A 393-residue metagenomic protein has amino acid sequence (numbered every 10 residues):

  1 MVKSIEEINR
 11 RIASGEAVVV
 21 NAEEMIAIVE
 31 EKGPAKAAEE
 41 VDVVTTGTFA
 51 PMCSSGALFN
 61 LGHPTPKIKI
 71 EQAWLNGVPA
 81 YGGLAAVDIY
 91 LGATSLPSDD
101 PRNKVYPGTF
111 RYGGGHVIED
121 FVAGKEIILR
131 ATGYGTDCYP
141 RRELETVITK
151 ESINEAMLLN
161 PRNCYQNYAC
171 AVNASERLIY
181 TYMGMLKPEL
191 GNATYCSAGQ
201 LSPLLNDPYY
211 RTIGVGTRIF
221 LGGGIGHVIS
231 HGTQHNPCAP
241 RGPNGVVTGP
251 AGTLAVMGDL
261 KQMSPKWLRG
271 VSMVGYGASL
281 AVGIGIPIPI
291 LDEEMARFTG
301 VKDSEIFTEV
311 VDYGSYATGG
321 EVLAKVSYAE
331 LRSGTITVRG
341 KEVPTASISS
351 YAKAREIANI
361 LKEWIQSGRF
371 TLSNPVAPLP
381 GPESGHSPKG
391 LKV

Functional and structural regions predicted by a protein language model:
V2-R11, E16-V393: Anaerobic metallocofactor- and corrinoid-dependent redox/one-carbon enzyme cores, especially those from methanogenesis
